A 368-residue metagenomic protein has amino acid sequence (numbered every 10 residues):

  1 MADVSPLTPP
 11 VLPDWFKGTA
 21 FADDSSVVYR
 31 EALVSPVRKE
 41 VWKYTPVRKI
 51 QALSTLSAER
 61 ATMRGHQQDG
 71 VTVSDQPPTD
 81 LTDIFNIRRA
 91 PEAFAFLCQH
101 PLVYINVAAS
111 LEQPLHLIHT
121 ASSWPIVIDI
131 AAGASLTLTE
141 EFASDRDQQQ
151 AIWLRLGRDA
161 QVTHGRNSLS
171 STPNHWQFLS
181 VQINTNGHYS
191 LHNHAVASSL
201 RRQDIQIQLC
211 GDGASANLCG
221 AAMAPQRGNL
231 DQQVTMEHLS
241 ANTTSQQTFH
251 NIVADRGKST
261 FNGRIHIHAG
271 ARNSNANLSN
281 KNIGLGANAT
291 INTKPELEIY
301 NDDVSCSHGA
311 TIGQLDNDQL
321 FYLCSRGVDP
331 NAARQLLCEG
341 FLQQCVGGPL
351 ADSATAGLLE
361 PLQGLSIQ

Functional and structural regions predicted by a protein language model:
M1-P101, N106, S110, L117: N-terminal amphipathic, basic helical "cap/leader" segment at the start of enzyme domains
A22-E31, G313-N331, Q335-L336: Hydrophobic/aromatic-rich, well-ordered segments within soluble, folded domains that form packed cores
E40-W42, S54, Q335, G340-G357: Short amphipathic alpha-helical segments at helix boundaries and their inter-helical linkers
I84-F321, S325-V328, L342, P349-Q368: Conserved beta-strand/loop scaffold segments within soluble protein domains that form the structured core and edges
